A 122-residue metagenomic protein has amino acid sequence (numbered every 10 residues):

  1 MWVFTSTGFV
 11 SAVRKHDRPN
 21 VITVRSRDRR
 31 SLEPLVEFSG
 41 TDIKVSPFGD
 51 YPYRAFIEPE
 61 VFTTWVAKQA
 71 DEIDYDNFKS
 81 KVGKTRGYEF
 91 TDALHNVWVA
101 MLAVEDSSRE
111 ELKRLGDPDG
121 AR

Functional and structural regions predicted by a protein language model:
M1-R122: Structured alpha/beta or helical-core interaction and ligand-binding surfaces enriched in interleaved
